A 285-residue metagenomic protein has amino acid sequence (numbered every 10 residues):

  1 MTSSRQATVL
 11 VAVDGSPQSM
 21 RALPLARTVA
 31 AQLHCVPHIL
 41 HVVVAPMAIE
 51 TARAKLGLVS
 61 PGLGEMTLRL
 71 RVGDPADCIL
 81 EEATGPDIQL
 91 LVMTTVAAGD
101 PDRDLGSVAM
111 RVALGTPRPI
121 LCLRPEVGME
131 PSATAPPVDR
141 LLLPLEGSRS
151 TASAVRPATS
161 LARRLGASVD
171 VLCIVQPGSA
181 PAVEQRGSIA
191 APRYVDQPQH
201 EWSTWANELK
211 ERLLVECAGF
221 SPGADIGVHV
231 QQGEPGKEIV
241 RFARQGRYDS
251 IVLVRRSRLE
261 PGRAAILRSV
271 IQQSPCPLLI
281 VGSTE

Functional and structural regions predicted by a protein language model:
T2-E50, D139-V195, S221-D225, Q273 (+1 more regions): Small/aliphatic-rich secondary-structure junction motif
L33, P86, G246: Active-site charged/polar residues at nucleotide-handling catalytic sites that mediate phosphoryl, nucleotidyl
C35, A109-E130: Short, structured interface segments
L70-C78, V230-E238: Charged docking surfaces used in two-component/phosphorelay signaling
M93-G115, P136-P137, R244, S250-Q273 (+1 more regions): Glycine-rich, Arg-bearing micro-motifs that act as flexible, cationic patches
V127-D139: Intrinsically disordered, low-complexity Ser/Thr-rich linker and spacer segments in cell-wall-related proteins
P192-E208: A short acidic, glycine-rich active-site loop that binds or catalyzes chemistry on phosphate/adenosine moieties
